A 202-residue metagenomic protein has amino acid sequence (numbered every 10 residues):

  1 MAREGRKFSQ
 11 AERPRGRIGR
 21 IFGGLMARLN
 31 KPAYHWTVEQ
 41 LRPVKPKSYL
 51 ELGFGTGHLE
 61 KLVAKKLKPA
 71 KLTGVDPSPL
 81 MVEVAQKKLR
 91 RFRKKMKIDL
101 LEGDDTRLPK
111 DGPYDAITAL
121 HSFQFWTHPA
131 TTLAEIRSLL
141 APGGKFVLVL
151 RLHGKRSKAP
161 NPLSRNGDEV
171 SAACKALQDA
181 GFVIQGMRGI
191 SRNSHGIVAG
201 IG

Functional and structural regions predicted by a protein language model:
R28-K47: Conserved alpha-helix/loop element of class I SAM-dependent methyltransferases that forms part of the SAM/SAH-binding
L50-R107: Class I SAM-dependent methyltransferase SAM/SAH-binding core
T106-I117: A short acidic, Gly/Pro-enriched loop at the edge of an enzyme's catalytic core that lines a small-molecule cofactor
A116-P129: A short SAM/SAH-binding and catalytic strip from SAM-dependent methyltransferases
A130-P142: A short glycine-rich, Lys/Arg-flanked "PGG" loop and its adjoining helix->strand segment in the class I
G144-R151: Conserved beta-strand signature within the Rossmann-like core of class I S-adenosyl-L-methionine
R165-A180: Short alpha-helix
A180, G189-G202: Core SAM-dependent methyltransferase catalytic element
